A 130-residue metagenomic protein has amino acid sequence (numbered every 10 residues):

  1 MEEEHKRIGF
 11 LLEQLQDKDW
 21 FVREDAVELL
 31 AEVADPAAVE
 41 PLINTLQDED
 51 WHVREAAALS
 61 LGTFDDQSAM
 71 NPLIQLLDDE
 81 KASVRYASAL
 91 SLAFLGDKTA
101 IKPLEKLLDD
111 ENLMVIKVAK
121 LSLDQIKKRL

Functional and structural regions predicted by a protein language model:
E2-Q14, V33-Q47, D66-D78, D97-D109 (+1 more regions): Amphipathic alpha-helical scaffolding segments comprising HEAT/armadillo-like alpha-solenoid repeats
K18-D19, E49-D50, E80-K81, E111-N112: Short inter-helical turns and helix N-cap capping residues of alpha-solenoid HEAT/ARM repeat scaffolds
D19-E32, E40: N-terminal first-folded block
L29, S60-T63, S91-F94, S122-Q125 (+1 more regions): Core register positions within helices of long alpha-helical scaffolds
P72-L90: Mid-chain, well-packed structural core segment of small domains
L108, M114-L130: Terminal, low-structured helical/coil segments at or just beyond the last alpha-helical repeat
